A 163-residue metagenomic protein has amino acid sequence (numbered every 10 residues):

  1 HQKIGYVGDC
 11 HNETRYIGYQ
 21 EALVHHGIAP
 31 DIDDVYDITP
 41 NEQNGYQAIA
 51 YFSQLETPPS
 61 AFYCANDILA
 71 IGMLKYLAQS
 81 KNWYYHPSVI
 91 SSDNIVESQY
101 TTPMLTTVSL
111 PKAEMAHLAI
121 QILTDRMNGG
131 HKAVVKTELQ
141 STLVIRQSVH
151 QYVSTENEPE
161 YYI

Functional and structural regions predicted by a protein language model:
H1-I163: Bacterial carbohydrate/catabolite-sensing allosteric modules
